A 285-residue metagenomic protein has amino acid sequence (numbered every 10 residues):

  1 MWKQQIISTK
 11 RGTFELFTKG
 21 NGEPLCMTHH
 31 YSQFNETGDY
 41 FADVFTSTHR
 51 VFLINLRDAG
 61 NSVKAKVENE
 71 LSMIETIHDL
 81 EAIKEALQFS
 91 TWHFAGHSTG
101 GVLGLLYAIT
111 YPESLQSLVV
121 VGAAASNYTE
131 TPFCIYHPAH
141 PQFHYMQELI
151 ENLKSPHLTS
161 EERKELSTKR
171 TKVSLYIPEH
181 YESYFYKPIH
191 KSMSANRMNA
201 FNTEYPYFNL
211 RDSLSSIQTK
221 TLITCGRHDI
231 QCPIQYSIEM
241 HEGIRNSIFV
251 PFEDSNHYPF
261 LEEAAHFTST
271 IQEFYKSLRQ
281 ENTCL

Functional and structural regions predicted by a protein language model:
S8-N69: Conserved HGGG/HGGXW glycine-rich cap/lid loop of the alpha/beta-hydrolase fold
F52-T99, S269: Active-site loop/oxyanion-hole signature of alpha/beta-hydrolase fold enzymes
G101-P112, L118: Short glycine-enriched nucleophile-adjacent loop and the immediately C-terminal alpha-helix near the catalytic center
Q116-N152: Flexible "cap/lid" loop of the alpha/beta hydrolase fold
K154-E204: Conserved alpha/beta-hydrolase catalytic His-Asp/Glu region
I217, I223-C225: Short beta-strand/loop motif that positions the catalytic acidic residue of the alpha/beta-hydrolase fold
H228-C232: Acidic catalytic loop of the alpha/beta-hydrolase fold
S247-L285: Catalytic active-site module of serine/aspartate enzymes centered on a nucleophile-bearing elbow/loop
